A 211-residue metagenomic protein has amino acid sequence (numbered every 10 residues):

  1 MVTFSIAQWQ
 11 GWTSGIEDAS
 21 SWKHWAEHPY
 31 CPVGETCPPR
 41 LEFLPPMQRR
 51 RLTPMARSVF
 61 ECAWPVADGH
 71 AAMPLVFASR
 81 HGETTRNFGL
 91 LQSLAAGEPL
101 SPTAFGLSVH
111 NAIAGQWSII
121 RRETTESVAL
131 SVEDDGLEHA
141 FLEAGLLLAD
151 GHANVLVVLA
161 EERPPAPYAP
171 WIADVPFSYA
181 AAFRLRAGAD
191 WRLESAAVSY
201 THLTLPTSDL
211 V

Functional and structural regions predicted by a protein language model:
M1-A104, S108-A129, A160-L203, S208: Conserved "HGTGT" condensation-loop signature of ketosynthase/thiolase-family condensing enzymes that catalyze
F60-A63, S131-A153: Active-site-proximal alpha-helical scaffold in enzymes
A149, N154-A160, Y168: A glycine-rich beta-strand to alpha-helix segment that forms a phosphate/ribose-binding loop at ligand/cofactor sites
